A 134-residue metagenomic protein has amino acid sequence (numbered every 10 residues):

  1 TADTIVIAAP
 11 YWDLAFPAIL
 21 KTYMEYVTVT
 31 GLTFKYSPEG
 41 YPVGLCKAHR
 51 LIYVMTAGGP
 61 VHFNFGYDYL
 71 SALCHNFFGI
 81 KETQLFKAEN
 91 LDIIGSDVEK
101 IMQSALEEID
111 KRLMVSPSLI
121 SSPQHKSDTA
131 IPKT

Functional and structural regions predicted by a protein language model:
T1-D68: Helix-loop-strand module that forms the ligand-binding subsite of alpha/beta enzymes
N64, D68-T134: Glycine-rich phosphate/pyrophosphate-binding loop and the adjoining helix
